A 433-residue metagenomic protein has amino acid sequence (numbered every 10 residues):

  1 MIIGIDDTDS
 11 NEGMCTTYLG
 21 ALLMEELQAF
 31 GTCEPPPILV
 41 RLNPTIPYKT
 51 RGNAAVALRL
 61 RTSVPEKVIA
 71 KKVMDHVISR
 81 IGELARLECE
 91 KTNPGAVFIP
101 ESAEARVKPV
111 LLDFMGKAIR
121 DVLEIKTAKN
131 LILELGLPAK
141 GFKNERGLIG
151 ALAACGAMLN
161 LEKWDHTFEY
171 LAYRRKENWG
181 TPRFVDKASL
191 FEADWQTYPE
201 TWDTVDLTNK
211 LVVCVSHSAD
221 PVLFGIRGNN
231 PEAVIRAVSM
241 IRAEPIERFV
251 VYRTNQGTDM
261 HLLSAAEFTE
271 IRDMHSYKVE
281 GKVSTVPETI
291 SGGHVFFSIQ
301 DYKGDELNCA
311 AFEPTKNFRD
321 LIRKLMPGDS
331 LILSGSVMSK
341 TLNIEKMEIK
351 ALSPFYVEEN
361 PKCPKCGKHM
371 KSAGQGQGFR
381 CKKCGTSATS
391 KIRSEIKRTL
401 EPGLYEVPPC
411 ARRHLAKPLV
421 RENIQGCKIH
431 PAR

Functional and structural regions predicted by a protein language model:
I69-E270: Long, hydrophobic alpha/beta structural blocks
S239-V286, S291, L321, E348 (+1 more regions): OB-fold nucleic-acid-binding modules
V279-S284, P327-T341: Flexible glycine-rich surface loops and low-complexity tracts that mediate binding to linear polymers
E288-T315: OB-fold (S1/OB) nucleic-acid-binding surfaces
T315-I332: Short nucleic-acid-contacting surface segments enriched for D/E, G, S/T with interspersed K/R
S336-K362: OB-fold/S1-family single-stranded nucleic acid-binding modules
C363-C366, C381-C384: Short cysteine-rich clusters marking metal-coordination/redox-active sites
R393-R433: Long, charge-rich boundary regions
